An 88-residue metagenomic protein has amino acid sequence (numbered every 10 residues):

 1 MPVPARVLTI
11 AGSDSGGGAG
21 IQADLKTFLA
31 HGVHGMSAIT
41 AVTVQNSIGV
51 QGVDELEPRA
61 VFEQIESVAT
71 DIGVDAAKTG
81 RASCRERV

Functional and structural regions predicted by a protein language model:
M1-Q51: Glycine-rich phosphate/adenosyl-contacting loop at the front of the ribokinase-like
G18-A19, V33, L56-R59, I72: Residues at secondary-structure transition points
L29, E66-A69: Class I S-adenosyl-L-methionine
Q51-S67: Glycine-rich, highly charged phosphate/nucleotide-binding loops
A69-A76: Short acidic/histidine-rich motifs immediately flanking catalytic phosphotransfer sites in two-component signaling
T79-V88: Residue-level detector of conserved catalytic or cofactor/ligand-binding positions in enzyme active sites
